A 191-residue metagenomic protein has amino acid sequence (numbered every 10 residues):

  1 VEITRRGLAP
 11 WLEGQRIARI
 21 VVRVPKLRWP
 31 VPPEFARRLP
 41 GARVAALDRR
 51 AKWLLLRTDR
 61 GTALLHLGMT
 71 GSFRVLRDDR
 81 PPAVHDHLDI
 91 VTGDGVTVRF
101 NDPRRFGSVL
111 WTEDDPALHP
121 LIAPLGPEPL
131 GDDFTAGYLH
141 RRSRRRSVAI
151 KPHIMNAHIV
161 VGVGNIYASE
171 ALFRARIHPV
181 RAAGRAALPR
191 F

Functional and structural regions predicted by a protein language model:
E2-W111, P116: Gly/Gly-Pro- and Ser/Thr-rich, intrinsically disordered tail segments characteristic of DNA damage-repair and tolerance
T4, G41-A42, P152-I154, I166: Generic hydrophobic-segment detector
R50, G162-V163: Alpha-helical architecture
A63-V161, Y167-A168, L172-R174, A182-A186: Phosphate/anion-contacting hairpin/loop surfaces
